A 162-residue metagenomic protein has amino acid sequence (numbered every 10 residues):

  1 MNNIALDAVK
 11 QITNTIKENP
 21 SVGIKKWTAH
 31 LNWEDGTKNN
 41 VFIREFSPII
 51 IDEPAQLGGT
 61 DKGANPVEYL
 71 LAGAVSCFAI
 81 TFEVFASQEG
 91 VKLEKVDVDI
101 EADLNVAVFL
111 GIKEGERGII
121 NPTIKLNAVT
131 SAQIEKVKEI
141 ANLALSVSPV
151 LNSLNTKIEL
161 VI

Functional and structural regions predicted by a protein language model:
M1-A72, V84-I162: Extended beta-strand/beta-hairpin segments
G73-F78: Alpha-helical metal-binding/catalytic segments enriched in His/Glu/Asp
A79, E83: Aromatic- and glycine-enriched beta-alpha-beta binding-site module
